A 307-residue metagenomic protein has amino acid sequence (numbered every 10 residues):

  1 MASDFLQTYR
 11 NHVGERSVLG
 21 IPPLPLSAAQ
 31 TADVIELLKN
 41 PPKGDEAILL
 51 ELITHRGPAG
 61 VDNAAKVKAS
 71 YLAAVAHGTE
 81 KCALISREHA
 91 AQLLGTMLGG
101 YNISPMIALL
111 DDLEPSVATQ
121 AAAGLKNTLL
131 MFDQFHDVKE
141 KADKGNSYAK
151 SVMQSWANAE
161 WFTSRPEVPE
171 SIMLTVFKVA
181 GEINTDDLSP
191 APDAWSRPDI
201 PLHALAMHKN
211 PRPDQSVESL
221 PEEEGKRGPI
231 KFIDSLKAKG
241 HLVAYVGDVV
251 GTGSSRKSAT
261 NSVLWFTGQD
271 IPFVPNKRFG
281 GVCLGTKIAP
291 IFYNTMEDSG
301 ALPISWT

Functional and structural regions predicted by a protein language model:
A2-I35: Amphipathic alpha-helical packing elements
Y9, S86-R87, N102-I103: N-terminal alpha-helical segment
E15, P41, I233-K237: Short secondary-structure boundary/capping segments within folded domains
P22-L24, E46-D62, H77, L84-G99 (+3 more regions): Structural detector for internal amphipathic alpha-helices that build alpha-solenoid repeat scaffolds
A28-E36, A59-G78, G99-D111, L130-A142: Amphipathic alpha-helical scaffolding segments comprising HEAT/armadillo-like alpha-solenoid repeats
E36-D45: Short, contiguous, helix-prone interaction/anchoring segments in small proteins
P42, C82-A83, L113-P115, N146: Short inter-helical turns and helix N-cap capping residues of alpha-solenoid HEAT/ARM repeat scaffolds
G95-T96, N102, L109-L110, V117-T307: Fe-S-dependent hydro-lyases/dehydratases of central metabolism
